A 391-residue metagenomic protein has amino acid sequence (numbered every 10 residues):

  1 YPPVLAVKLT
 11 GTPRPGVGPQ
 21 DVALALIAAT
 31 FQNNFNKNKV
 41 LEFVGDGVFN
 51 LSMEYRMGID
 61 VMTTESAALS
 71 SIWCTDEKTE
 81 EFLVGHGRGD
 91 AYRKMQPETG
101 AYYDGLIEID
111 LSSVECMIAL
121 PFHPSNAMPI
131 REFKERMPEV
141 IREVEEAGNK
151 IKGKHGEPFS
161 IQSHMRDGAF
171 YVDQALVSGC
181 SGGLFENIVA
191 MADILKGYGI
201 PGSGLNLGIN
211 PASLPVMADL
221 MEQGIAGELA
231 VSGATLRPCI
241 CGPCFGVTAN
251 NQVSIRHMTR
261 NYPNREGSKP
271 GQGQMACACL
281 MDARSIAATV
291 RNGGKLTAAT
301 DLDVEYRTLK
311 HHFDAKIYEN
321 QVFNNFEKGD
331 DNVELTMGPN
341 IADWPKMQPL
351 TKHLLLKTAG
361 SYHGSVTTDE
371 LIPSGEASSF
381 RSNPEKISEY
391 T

Functional and structural regions predicted by a protein language model:
Y1-T391: Fe-S-dependent hydro-lyases/dehydratases of central metabolism
